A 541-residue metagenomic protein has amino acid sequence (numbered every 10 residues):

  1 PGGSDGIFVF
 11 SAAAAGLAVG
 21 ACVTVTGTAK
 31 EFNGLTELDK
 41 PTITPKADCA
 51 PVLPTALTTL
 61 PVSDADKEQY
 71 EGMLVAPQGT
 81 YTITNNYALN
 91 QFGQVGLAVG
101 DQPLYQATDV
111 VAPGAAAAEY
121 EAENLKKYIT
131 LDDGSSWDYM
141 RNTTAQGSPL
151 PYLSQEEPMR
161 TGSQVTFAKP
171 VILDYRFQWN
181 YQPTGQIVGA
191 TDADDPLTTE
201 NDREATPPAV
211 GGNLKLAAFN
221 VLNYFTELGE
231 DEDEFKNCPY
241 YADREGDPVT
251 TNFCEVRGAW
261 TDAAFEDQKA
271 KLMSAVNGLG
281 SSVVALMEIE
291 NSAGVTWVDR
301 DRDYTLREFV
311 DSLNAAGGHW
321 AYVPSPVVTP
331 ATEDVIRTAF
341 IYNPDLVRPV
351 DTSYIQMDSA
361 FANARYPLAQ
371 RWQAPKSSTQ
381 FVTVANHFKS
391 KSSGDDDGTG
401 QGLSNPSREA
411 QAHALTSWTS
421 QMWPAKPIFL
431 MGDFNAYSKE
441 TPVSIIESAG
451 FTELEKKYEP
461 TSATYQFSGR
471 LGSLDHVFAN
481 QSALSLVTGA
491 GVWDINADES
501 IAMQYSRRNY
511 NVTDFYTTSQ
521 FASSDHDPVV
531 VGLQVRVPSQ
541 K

Functional and structural regions predicted by a protein language model:
P1-V249, Q356-Y366, R408, H413 (+2 more regions): Extended non-catalytic accessory segments flanking core domains
F8-V9, V25, E37, V75-P77 (+16 more regions): Structural recognition of the beta-strand scaffold that forms the well-ordered cores of secreted hydrolase catalytic
A14-G16, K30-N33, T44-P45, T82 (+12 more regions): Solvent-exposed loop/turn segments at secondary-structure junctions within structured extracellular/periplasmic domains
C22-T24, L74, Q78, P170 (+10 more regions): Extracytoplasmic/secreted proteins, especially bacterial periplasmic and envelope-associated proteins
V25-G34, K40-D48, T80, T84 (+11 more regions): Sec-exported extracytoplasmic/periplasmic mature domains
Y152-E157, T161-K169, L173-Y181, I187-R203 (+5 more regions): Metal-dependent phosphoester-hydrolase catalytic domains
A190-T338, A374, D396-T416, A497-F521 (+1 more regions): N-terminal, active-site-proximal structural segment of metallo-dependent hydrolase catalytic domains
T379, A385-N405: Active-site His/acidic residue clusters
